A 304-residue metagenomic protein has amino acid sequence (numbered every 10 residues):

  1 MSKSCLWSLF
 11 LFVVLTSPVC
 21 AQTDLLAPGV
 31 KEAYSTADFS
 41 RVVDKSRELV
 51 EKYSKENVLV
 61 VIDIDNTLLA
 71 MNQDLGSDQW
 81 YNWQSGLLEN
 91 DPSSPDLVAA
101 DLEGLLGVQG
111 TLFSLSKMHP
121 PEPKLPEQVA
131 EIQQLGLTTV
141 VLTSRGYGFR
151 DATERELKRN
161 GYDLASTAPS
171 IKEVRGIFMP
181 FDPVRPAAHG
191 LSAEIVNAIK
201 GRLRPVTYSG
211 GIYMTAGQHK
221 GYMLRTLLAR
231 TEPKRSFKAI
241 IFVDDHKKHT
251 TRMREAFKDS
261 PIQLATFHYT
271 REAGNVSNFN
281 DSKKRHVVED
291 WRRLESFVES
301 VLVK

Functional and structural regions predicted by a protein language model:
M1-W7: Bacterial N-terminal signal peptides that target proteins for export
S4, S77-W80, V288: Intrinsically disordered regions, especially transient/low-confidence alpha-helical propensity segments and coil-helix
S8, Y81-Q84, R292: Short linear interaction motif-like sites in intrinsically disordered regions of transcription factors
S8-T16: Bacterial N-terminal signal peptides
T16, G76-D78, F257-K258: Residues in and immediately flanking transmembrane alpha helices
S17-A21: Sec/Tat signal peptide C-region and signal peptidase I cleavage site
Q22-I199, M214: Alpha-helical substrate-recognition element adjacent to the catalytic core
Q22-L25, L135-L137, G146-K304: C-terminal cap/substrate-recognition subdomain and adjoining C-terminal extension of metal-dependent phosphatase-like
